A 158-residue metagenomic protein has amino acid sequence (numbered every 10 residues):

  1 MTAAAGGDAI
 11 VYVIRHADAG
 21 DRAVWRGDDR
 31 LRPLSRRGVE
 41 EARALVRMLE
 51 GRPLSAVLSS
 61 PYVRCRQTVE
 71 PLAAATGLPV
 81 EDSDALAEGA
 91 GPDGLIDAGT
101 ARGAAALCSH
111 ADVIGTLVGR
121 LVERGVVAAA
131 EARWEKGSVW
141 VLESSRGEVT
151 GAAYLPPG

Functional and structural regions predicted by a protein language model:
M1-A4, D97-G99: A short acidic-Thr-Gly-centered motif at the start of a beta-strand
A3-D93, G115, V126-A128, W134-S138: Active-site-proximal alpha-helix that buttresses catalytic centers in soluble enzyme cores
I10-Y12, A101-D112: Generic beta-sheet signal
R22-R26, R120, Y154: Short aromatic-enriched loop/helix-cap "lid" or pocket-rim segments at secondary-structure transitions that line
P71, R120-L121: Residue-level signal for well-ordered alpha-helical positions
S83-A85, Y154-P157: Conserved beta-strand termini and adjacent loop/short-helix elements that scaffold enzyme active sites in alpha/beta
A85-L107: Mid-chain, well-packed structural core segment of small domains
R124-G151, P157: Domain-level recognition of soluble alpha/beta enzyme cores, biased toward histidine phosphatases/phosphomutases
